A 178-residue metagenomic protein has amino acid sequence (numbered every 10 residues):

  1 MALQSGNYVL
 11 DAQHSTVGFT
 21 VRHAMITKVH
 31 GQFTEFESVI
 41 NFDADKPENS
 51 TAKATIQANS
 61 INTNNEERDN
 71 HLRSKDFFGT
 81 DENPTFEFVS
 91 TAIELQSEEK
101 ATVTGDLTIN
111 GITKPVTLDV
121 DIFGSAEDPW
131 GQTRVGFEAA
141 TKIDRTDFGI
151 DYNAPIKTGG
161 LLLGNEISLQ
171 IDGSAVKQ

Functional and structural regions predicted by a protein language model:
M1-Q178: Low-complexity, acidic/polar, glycine-enriched regions of mature
